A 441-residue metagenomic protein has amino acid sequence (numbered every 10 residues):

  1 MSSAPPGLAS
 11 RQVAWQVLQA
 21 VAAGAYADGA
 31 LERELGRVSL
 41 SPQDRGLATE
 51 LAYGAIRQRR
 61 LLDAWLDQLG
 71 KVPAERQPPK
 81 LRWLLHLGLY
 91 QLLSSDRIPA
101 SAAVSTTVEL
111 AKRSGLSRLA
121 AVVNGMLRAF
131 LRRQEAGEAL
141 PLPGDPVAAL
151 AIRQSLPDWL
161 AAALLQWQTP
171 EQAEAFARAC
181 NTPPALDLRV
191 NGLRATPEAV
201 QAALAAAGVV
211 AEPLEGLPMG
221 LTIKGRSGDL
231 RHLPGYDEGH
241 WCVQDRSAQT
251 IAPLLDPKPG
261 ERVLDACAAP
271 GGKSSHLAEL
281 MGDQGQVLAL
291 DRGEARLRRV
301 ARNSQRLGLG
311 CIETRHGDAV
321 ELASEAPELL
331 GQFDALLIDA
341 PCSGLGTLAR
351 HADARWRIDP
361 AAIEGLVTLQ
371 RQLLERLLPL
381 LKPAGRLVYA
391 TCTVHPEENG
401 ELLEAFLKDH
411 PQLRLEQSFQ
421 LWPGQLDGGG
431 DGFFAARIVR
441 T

Functional and structural regions predicted by a protein language model:
M1-T441: S-adenosylmethionine
